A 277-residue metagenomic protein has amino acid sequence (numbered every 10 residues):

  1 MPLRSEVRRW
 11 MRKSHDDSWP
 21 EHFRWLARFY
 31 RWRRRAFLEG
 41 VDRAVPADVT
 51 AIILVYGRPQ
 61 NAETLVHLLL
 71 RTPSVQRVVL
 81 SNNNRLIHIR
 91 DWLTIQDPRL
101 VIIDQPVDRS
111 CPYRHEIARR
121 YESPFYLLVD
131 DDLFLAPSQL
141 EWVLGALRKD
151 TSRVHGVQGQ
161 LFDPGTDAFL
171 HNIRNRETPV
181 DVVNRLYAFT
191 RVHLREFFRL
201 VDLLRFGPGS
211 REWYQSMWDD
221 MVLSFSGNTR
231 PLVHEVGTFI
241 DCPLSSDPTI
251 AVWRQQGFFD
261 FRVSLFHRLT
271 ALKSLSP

Functional and structural regions predicted by a protein language model:
P2-R34, D42-P46, Q60-L65, R191 (+1 more regions): C-terminal catalytic/acceptor-binding lobe
I53-E63, N84: Active-site beta-to-alpha loop of glycosyltransferases that engages the nucleotide-sugar donor
H67-Q76: Short, acidic, metal-binding catalytic loop of nucleotide-sugar glycosyltransferases
V79-N82: Short internal beta-strands
N84-Y121: Active-site-proximal specificity loops/subdomain of glycosyltransferases
A118, F134-P208: Conserved catalytic core of nucleotide-sugar-dependent glycosyltransferases
Y126: Short aromatic/hydrophobic "clamp" motif used to bind/position activated sugar donors
V129: Catalytic metal- and UDP-sugar-binding loop of GT-A-like glycosyltransferases, i.e., residues flanking the conserved
